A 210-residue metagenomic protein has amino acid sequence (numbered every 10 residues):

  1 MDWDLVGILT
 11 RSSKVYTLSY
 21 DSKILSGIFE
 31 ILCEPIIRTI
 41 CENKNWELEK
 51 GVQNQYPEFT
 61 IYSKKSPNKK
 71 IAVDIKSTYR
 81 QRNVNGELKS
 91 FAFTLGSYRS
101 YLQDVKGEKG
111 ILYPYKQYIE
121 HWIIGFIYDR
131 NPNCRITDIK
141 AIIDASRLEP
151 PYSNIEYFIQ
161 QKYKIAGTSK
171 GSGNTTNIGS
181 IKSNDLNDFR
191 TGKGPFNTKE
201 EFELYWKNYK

Functional and structural regions predicted by a protein language model:
M1-Q55, K65-N68, S77-K210: Nucleic-acid endonuclease domains
T60, K76: Anionic group-transfer/hydrolysis microenvironments
